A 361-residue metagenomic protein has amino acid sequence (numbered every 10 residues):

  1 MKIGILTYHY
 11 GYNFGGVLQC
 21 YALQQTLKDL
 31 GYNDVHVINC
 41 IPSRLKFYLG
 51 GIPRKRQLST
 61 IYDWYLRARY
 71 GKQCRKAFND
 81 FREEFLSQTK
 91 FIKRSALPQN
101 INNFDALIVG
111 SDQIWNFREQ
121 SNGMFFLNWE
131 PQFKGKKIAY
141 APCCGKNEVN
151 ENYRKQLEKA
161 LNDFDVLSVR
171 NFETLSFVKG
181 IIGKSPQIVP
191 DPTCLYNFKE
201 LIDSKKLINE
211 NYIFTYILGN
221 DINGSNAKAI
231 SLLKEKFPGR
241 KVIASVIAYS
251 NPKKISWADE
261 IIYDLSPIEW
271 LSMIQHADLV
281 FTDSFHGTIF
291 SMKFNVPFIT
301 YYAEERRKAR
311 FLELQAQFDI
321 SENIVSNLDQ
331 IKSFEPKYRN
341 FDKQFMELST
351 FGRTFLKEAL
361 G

Functional and structural regions predicted by a protein language model:
M1-G361: Active-site anion-handling motifs in enzyme catalytic cores
